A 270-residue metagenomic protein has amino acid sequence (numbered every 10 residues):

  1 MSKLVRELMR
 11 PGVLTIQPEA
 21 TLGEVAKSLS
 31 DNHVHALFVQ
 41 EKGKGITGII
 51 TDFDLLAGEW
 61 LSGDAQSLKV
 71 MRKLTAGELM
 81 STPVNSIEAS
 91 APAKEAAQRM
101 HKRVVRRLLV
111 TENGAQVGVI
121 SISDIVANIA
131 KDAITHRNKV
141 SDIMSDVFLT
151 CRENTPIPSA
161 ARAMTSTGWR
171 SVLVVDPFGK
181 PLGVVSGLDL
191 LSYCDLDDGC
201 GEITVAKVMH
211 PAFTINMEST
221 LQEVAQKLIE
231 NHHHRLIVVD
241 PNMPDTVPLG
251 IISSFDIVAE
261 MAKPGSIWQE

Functional and structural regions predicted by a protein language model:
M1-G12, T51-V84, A97, S121-L149 (+5 more regions): Tandem CBS (Bateman) regulatory domains
T15-V34, Q40-E41, S86-V104, T111 (+5 more regions): The conserved cystathionine-beta-synthase
H35-A36, T47-G48: Short beta-strand segments
I46-T47, G58, E88, E95: Short active-site-adjacent helix-start/loop capping segments
I46-T47, T111, Q116-V117, P181-L182 (+3 more regions): Short hydrophobic beta-strand segments in globular cytosolic domains
T82, R106-R107: Extended, charged alpha/beta regions that create polyanion-binding interfaces
K102, N113-V119, S123: Basic (Lys/Arg-enriched) interaction patch that binds polyanionic ligands
